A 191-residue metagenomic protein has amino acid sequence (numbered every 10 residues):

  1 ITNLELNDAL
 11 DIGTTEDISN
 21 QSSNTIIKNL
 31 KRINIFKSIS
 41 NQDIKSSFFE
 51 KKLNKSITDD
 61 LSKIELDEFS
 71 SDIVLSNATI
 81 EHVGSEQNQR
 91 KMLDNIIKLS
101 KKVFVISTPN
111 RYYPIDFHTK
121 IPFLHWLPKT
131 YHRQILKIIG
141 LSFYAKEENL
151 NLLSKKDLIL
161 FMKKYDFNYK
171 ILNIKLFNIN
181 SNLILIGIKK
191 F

Functional and structural regions predicted by a protein language model:
T2, E147-N151, F177: Aromatic-acidic/polar surface patches that form glycan- and anion
T2-Y113, G187-K189: Conserved SAM-binding loop
V103-Y131: Conserved class I S-adenosyl-L-methionine
H118-P122, K129-E148: Short, glycine-/aromatic-enriched active-site segment of Class I SAM-dependent methyltransferases
H125-H132, N151, D166-Y169: P-loop/Walker A phosphate-binding loop and immediately adjacent motor/lid segment at beta-alpha junctions
A145-D166: Short alpha-helix
D166, K170-F191: Core SAM-dependent methyltransferase catalytic element
